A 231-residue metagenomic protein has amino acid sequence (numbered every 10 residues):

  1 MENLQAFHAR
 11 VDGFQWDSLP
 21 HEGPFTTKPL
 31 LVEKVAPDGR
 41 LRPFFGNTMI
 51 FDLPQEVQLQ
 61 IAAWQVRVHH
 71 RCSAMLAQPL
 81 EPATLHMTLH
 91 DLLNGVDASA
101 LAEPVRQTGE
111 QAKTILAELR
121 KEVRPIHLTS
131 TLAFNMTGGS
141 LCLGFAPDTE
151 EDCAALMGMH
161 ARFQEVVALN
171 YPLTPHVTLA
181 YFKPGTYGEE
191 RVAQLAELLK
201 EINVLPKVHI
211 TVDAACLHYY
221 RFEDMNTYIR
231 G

Functional and structural regions predicted by a protein language model:
M1-G231: Histidine-dependent nucleotide/RNA phosphoesterase domain, centered on the 2H-phosphoesterase fold with its duplicated
